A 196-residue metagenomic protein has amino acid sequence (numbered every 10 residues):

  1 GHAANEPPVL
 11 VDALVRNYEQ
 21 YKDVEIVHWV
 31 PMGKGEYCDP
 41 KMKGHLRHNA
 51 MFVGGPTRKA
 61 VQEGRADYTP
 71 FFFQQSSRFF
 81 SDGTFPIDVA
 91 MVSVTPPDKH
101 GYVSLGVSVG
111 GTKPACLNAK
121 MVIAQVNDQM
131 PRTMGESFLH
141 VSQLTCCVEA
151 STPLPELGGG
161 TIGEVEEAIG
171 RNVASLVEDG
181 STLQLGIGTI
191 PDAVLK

Functional and structural regions predicted by a protein language model:
G1-K196: Conserved alpha/beta enzyme-core scaffold
